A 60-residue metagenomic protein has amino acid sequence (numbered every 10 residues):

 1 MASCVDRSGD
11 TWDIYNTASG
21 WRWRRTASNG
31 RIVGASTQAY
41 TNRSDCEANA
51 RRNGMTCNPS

Functional and structural regions predicted by a protein language model:
M1-N29, G34-T37, S44-E47, R51-S60: Short N-terminal "domain-start" leader segments that mark the transition from disordered tails or signal peptides into
